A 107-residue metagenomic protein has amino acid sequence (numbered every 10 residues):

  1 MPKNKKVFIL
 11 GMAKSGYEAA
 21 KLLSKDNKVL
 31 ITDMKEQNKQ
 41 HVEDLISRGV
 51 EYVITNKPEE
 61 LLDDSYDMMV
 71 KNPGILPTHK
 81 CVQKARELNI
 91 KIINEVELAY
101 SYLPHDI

Functional and structural regions predicted by a protein language model:
M1-N94, L98: N-terminal leader/targeting and accessory segments in enzymes
E95-I107: Walker A (P-loop) phosphate-binding motif
